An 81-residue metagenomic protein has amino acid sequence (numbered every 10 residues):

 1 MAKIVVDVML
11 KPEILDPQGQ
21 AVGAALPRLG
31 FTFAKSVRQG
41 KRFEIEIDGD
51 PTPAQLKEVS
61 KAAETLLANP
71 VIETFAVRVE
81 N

Functional and structural regions predicted by a protein language model:
M1-N81: Non-catalytic terminal accessory/regulatory regions of metabolic enzymes
